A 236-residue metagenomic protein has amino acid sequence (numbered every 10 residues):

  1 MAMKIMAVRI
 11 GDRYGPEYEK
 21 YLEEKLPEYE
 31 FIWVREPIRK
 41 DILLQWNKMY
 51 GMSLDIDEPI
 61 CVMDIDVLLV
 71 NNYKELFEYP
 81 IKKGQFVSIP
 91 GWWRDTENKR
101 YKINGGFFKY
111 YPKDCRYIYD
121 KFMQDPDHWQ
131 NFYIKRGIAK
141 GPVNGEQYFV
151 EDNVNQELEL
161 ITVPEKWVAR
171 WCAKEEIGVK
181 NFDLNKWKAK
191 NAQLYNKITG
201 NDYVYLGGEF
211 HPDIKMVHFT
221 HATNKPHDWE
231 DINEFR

Functional and structural regions predicted by a protein language model:
M1-Q45, D55-D57, P112-K113, T220-N224 (+1 more regions): N-terminal anchoring/stem segment of glycosyltransferases
I5-R9, R13-Y14, Y111-R236: A glycosyltransferase accessory/donor-loop signature
E19-E23, M49-M52, Y73-E78, Q147-E151 (+1 more regions): Short amphipathic alpha-helical segments and helix-helix/interface helices
L26-E30, D55-P59, K82-Q85, N155-E159: Short glycine/proline-enriched coil/turn segments at helix->beta-strand junctions
I32-W33, C61-D64, L69, F86-I89 (+2 more regions): A structural signal for short, well-ordered beta-strand segments and their strand-loop junctions that often border
P37-L43, R94-D95, V168-A173, K225: A short acidic, often aromatic-flanked loop/helix-cap motif at beta-alpha or helix-coil junctions that lines enzyme
I42-W46, G141-N144: Conserved phosphate-coordination/catalytic loops
L44-I103, F108-K113: GT-A fold catalytic core of metal-dependent nucleotide-sugar glycosyltransferases, centered on the diacidic
